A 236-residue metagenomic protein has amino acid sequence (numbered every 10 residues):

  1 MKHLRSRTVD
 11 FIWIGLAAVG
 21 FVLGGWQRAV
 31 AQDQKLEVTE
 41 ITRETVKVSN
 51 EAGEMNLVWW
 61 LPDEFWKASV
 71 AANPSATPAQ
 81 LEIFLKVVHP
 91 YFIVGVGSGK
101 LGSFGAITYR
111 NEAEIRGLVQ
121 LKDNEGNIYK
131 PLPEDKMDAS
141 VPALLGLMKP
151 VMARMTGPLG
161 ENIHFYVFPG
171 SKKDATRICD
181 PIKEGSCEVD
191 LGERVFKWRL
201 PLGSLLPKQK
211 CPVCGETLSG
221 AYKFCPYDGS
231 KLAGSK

Functional and structural regions predicted by a protein language model:
K2-G15: Bacterial N-terminal signal peptides that target proteins for export
I12-G25: Bacterial N-terminal signal peptides
L23-D33: Bacterial Sec-dependent signal peptides at the C-terminal "C-region" and cleavage site
A31-K236: Conserved functional micro-motifs across diverse proteins
